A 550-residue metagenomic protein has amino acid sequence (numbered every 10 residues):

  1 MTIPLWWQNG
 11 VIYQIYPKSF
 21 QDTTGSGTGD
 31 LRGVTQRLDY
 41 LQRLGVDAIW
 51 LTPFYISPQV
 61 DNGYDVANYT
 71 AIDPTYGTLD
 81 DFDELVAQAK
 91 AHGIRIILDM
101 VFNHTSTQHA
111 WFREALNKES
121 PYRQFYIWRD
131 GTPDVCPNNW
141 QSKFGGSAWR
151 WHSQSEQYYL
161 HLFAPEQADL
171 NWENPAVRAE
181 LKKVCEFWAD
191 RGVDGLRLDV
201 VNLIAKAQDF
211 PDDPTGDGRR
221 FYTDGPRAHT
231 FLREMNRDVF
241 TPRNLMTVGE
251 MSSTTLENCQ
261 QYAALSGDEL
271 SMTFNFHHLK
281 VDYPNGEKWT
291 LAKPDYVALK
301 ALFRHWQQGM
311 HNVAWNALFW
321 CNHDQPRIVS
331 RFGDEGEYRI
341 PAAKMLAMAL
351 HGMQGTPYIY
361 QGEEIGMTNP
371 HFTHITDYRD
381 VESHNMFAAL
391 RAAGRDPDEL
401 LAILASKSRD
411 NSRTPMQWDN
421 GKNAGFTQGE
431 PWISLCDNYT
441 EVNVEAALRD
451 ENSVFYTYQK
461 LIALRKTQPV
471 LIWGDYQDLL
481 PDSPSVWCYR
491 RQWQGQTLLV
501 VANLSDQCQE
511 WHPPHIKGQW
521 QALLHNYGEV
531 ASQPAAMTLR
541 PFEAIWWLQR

Functional and structural regions predicted by a protein language model:
M1-R550: Active-site and adjacent substrate-binding regions of carbohydrate-active enzymes
